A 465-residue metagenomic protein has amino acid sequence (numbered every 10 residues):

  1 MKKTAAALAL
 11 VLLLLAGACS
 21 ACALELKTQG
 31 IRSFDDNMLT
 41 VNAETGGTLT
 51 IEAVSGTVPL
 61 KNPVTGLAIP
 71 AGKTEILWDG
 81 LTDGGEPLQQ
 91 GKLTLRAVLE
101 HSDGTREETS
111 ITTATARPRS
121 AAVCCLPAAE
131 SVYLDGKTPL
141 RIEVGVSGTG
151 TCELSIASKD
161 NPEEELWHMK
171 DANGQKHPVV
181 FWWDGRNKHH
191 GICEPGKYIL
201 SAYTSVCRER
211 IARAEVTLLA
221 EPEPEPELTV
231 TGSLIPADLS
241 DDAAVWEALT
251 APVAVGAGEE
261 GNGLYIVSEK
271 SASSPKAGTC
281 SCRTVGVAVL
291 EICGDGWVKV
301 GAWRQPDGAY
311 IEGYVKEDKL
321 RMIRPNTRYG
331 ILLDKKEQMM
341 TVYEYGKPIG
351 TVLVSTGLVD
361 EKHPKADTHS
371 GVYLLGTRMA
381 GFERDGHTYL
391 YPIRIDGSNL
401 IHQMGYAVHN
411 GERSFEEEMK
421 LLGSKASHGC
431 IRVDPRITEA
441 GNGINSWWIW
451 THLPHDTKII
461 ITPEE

Functional and structural regions predicted by a protein language model:
C22-M38, I111-R141, E221: Short, compositionally biased P/S/T/A/G/V-rich stretches that sit at domain boundaries
P59-E86, E164-G191: Glycine-centered tight-turn motifs at strand-turn-strand junctions
T74, G91-A97, G196-A202, Y373: A short tyrosine-centered beta-strand micro-motif
P222-A248, A302-G330: Boundary regions of SH3-family modules and the immediately adjacent low-complexity/disordered segments in eukaryotic
P222-L228, A243, P252, N326 (+2 more regions): Exported/periplasmic cell-wall-interacting domains
I235-C293: Beta-loop motif signature
T279-E317: SH3/SH3-like beta-barrel superfamily modules
G308-E312, E317-S414: Gly/Pro-biased beta-strand-loop elements
